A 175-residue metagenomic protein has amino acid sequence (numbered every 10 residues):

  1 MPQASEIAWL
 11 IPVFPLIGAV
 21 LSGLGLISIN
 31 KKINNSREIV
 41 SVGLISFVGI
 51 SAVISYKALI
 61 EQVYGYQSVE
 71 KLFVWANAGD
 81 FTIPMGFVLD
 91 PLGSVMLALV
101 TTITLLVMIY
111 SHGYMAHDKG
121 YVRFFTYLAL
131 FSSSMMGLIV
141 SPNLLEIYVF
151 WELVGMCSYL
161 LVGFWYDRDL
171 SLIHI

Functional and structural regions predicted by a protein language model:
M1-W9, V13, L21, G25-T126: Transmembrane helix-loop-helix hairpins at membrane boundaries of multipass inner-membrane proteins
A8, M115-L128, M136, L144-V149 (+1 more regions): Alpha-helix capping and helix-loop boundary segments enriched in small/acidic/polar residues
L10-F14, V95-M96, G137-S158: Hydrophobic alpha-helical membrane segments of integral membrane proteins
V20-L24, M135-V140, L160-L161: Alpha-helical transmembrane segments of multipass membrane proteins
L24, S28, L106-I109, L153-R168: Juxtamembrane transmembrane-helix termini
A52-S55, S133-S141: Hydrophobic alpha-helical transmembrane segments and adjacent interfacial helices in integral membrane proteins
I103, F131, W151-G155: Transmembrane alpha-helical core residues of multi-pass small-molecule transporters, especially secondary transporters
I173-I175: Conserved small/polar residues in nucleotide/adenosyl-binding loops
